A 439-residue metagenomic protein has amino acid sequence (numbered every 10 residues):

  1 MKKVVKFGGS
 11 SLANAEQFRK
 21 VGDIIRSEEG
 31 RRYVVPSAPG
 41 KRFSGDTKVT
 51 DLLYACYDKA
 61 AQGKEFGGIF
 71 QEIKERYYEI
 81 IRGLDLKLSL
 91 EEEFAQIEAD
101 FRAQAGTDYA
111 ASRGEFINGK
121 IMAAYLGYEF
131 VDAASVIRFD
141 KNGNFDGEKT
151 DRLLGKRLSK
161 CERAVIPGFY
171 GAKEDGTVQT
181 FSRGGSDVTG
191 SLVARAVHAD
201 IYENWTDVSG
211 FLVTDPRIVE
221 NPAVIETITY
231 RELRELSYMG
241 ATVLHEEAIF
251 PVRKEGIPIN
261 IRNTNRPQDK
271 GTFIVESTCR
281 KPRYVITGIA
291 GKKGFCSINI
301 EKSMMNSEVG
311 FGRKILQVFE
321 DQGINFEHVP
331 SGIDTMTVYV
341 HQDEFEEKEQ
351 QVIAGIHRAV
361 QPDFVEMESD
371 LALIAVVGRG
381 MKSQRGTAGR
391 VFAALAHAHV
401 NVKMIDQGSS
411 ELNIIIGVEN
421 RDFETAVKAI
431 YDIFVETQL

Functional and structural regions predicted by a protein language model:
M1-L244, I249, H341, G417-E419 (+1 more regions): Nucleotide/pyrophosphate-binding catalytic subdomain
K2-K3, R31-V34, Y128-E129, E162-V165 (+13 more regions): Structural motif
P39-G40, V208-G210, I259, N263-Q268 (+3 more regions): Glycine-rich beta-alpha junction loops
K41, I137-F139, G210-F211, P267-D269 (+2 more regions): Short secondary-structure capping/turn micro-motifs that flank functional sites
L244-E246, E255, N265-T272, E346-E349: Surface-exposed amphipathic alpha-helical tracts and adjacent flexible/coil segments at the periphery of soluble enzymes
K270-L439: A conserved regulatory-domain signal marking ACT and ACT-like small-molecule sensing domains and adjacent regulatory
